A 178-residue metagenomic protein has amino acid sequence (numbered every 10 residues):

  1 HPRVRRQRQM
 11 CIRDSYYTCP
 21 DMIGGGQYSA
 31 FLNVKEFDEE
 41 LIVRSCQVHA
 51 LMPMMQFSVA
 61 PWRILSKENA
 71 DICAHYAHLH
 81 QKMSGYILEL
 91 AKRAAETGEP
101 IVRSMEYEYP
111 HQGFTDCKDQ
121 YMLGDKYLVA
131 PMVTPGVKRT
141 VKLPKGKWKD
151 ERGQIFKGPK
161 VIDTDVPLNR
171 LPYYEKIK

Functional and structural regions predicted by a protein language model:
H1-R8, I12: Single conserved hydrophobic/aromatic residue that forms the stacking wall/gate of nucleotide- or nucleobase-binding
R13-P20, Q27-K178: Catalytic core of carbohydrate-active enzymes
